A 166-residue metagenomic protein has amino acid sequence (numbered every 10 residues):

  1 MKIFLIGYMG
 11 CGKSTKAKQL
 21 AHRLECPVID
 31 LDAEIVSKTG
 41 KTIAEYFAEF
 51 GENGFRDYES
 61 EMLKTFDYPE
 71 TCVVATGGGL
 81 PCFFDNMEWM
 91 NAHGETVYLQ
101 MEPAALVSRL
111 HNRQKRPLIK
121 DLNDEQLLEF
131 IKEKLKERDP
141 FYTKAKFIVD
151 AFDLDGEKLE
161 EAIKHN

Functional and structural regions predicted by a protein language model:
L5: Hydrophobic anchor at the beta1->P-loop junction of P-loop NTPases
Y8: P-loop (Walker A) phosphate-binding loop of NTP-binding proteins
C11: ATP-binding Walker
S14: Walker A/P-loop
Q19, R23, P69, K136-N166: NTP-dependent small-molecule kinase module
H22-A33: Post-Walker A helix-loop "phosphate-sensing" segment adjacent to the P-loop in P-loop NTPases
A33-N91, K115-R116: ATP-dependent small-molecule kinase phosphotransfer cores that center on conserved nucleotide phosphate-binding segments
H93-E137: A glycine- and Lys/Arg-enriched "phosphate-lid" helix/loop adjacent to the NTP-binding pocket of small-molecule kinases
